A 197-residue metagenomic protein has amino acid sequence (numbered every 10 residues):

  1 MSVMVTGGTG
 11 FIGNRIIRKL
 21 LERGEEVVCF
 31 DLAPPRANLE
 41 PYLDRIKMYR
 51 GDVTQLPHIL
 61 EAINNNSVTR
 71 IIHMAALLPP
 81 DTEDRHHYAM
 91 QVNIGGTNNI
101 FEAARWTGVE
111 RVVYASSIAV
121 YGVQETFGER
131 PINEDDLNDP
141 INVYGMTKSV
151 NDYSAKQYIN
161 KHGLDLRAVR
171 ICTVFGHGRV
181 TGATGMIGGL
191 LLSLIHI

Functional and structural regions predicted by a protein language model:
V3-R23: N-terminal Rossmann NAD(P)H-binding glycine-rich loop of SDR-like oxidoreductase domains
E25-P34: Conserved glycine-rich Rossmann-like NAD(P)H-binding loop of the short-chain dehydrogenase/reductase
L43-T54: Rossmann-fold cofactor-recognition segment
V53-V92, V123: NAD(P)H-binding glycine-rich loop region in Rossmannoid oxidoreductase-like domains and their noncatalytic homologs
T69, H87, Q91-N98, E110 (+3 more regions): Conserved internal alpha-helix in NAD(P)-dependent oxidoreductase domains
N98-V143: Conserved Rossmann-fold NAD(P)-dependent oxidoreductase catalytic core, especially the SDR/UDP-sugar
D139-R167: Active-site Tyr-X1-5-Lys
K156-I195: NAD(P)-dependent short-chain dehydrogenase/reductase
